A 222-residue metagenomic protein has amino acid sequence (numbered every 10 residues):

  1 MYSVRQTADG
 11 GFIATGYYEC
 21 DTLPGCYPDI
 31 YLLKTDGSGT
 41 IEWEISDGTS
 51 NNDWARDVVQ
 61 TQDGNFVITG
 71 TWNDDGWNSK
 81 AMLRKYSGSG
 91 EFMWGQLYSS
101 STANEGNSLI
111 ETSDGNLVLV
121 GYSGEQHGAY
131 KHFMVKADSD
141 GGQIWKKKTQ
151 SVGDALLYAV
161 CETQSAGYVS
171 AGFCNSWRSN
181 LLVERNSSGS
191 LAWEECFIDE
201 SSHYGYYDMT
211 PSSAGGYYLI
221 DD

Functional and structural regions predicted by a protein language model:
M1-D222: A sequence-level/structural motif corresponding to short, flexible coil/turn segments enriched in small polar residues
